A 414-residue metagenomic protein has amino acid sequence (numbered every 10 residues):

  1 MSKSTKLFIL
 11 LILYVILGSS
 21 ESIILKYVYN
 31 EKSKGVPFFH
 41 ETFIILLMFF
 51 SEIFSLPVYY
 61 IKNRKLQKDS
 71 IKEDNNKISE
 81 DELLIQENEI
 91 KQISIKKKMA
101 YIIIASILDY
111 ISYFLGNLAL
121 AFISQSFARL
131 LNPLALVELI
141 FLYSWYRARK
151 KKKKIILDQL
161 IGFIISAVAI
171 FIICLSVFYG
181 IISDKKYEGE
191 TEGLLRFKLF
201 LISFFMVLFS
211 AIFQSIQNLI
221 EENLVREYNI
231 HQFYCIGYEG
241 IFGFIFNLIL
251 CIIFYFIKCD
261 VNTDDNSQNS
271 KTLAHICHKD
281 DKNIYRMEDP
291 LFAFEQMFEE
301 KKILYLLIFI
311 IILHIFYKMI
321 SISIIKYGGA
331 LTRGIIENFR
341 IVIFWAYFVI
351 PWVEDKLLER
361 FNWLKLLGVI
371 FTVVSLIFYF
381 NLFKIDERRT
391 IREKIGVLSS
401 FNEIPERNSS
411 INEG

Functional and structural regions predicted by a protein language model:
M1-G414: Polytopic endomembrane small-metabolite transporters, centered on the Drug/Metabolite Transporter
